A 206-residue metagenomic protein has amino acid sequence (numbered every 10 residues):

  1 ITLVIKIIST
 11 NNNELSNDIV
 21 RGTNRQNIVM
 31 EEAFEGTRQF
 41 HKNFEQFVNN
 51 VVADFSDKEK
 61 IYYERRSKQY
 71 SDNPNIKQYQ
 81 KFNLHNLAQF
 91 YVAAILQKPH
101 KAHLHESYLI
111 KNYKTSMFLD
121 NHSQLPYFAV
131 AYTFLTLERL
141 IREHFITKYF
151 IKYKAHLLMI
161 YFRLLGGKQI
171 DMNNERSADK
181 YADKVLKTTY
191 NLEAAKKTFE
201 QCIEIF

Functional and structural regions predicted by a protein language model:
I1: A sequence-level detector for short glycine-anchored, His/Arg-bearing signature motifs that mark catalytic or binding
V4-I5: Conserved segment of the helicase C-terminal RecA-like domain
S9-M172: C-terminal catalytic or substrate-handling cores of phosphate/nucleotide- and metal-cofactor-dependent proteins acting
A155-F206: C-terminal accessory/interaction regions of large nucleic acid-associated machines
